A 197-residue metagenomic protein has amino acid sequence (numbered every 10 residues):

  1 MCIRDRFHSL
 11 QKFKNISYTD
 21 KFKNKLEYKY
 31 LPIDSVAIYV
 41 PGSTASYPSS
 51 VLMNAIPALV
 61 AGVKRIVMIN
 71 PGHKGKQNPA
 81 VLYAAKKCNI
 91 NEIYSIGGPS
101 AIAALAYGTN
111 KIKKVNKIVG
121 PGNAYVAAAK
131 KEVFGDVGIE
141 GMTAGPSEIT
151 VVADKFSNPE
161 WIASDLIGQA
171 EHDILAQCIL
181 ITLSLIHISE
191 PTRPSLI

Functional and structural regions predicted by a protein language model:
M1-I3, I186-E190, P194-I197: Single conserved hydrophobic/aromatic residue that forms the stacking wall/gate of nucleotide- or nucleobase-binding
R4-K12: Long amphipathic alpha-helix in the N-terminal Rossmann-like dinucleotide-binding domain of NAD(P)-dependent
Y18-Y83: Conserved small-residue-rich beta-alpha loop and adjacent elements that most often cradle the phosphate/pyrophosphate
Y39, I69-P71, I96, P121 (+1 more regions): Structural motif
K64-H73, C178-L185, S189: Short internal beta-strands
P79-A85, S189, R193: Short, aromatic/basic amphipathic alpha-helical patches
N89-I179: Conserved NAD(P)+-binding/catalytic subdomain of aldehyde/semialdehyde dehydrogenases
